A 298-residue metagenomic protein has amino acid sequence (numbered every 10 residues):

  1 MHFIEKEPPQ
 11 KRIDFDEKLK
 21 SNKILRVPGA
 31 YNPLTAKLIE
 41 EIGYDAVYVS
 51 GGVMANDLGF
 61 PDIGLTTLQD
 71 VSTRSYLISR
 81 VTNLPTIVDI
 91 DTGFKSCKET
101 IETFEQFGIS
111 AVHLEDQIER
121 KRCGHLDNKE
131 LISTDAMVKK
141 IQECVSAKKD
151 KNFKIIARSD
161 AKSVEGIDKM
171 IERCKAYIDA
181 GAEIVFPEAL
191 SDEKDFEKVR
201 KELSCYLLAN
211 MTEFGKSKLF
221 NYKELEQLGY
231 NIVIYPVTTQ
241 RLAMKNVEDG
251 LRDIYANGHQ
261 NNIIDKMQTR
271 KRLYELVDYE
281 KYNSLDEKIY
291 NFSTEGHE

Functional and structural regions predicted by a protein language model:
H2-Y235, L242-R252, I289-H297: Alpha/beta enzyme core
Y235-E298: Conserved alpha/beta catalytic core and glycan-binding cleft of carbohydrate-active enzymes
